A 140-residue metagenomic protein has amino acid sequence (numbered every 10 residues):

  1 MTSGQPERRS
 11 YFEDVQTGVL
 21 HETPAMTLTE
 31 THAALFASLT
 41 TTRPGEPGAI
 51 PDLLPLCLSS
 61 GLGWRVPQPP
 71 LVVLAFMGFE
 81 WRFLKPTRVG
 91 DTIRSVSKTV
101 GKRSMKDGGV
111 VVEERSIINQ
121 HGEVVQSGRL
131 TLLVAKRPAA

Functional and structural regions predicted by a protein language model:
M1-Q16, T87-A140: HotDog/MaoC-like acyl-thioester-processing domains
T2-G78, R137-A140: Hot-dog-fold acyl-thioester-processing enzymes
P24, R82, T131-L133: Residues in well-ordered beta-strands of folded domains
G45-P47, F83, K102-R103: Short helix-to-loop capping/linker segments positioned immediately adjacent to catalytic or ligand/cofactor-binding
Q68-V96: Mid-chain, well-packed structural core segment of small domains
